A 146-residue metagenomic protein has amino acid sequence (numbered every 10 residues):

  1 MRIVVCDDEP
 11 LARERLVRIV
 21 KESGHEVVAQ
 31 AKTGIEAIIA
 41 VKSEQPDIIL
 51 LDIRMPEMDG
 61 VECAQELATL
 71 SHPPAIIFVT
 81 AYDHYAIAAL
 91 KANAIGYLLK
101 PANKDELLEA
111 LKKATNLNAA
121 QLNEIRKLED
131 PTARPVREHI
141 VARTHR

Functional and structural regions predicted by a protein language model:
C6-D7, A31, I49, T80: Conserved sequence signature across two-component system core domains
P10-A29: Two-component/phosphorelay signaling modules centered on CheY-like receiver
T33-E36, D59-E62: Acidic catalytic/metal-coordinating carboxylates
E44-L50: Active-site beta3 strand of CheY-like receiver
I53-M55: Receiver (REC) domain active-site loop signature in two-component systems and cognate sites in sensor histidine kinases
K100: A Lys-centered signature of the CheY-like receiver
K112, N116-R146: Conserved binding/recognition cores within well-folded domains
